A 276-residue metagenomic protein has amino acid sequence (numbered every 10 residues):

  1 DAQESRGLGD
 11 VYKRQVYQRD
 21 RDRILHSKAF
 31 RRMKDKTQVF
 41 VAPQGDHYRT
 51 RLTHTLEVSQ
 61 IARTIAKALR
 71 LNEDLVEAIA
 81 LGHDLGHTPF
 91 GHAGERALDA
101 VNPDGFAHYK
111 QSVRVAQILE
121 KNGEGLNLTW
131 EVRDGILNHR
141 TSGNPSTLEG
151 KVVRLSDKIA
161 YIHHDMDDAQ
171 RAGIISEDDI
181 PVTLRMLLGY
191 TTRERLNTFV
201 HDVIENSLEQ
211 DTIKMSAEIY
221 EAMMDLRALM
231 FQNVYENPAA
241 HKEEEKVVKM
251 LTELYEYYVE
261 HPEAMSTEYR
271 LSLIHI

Functional and structural regions predicted by a protein language model:
A2-L8, Y12, I274-H275: Single conserved hydrophobic/aromatic residue that forms the stacking wall/gate of nucleotide- or nucleobase-binding
V16-T53, L137: Active-site flanking loop/helix segments enriched in acidic
Q44-L75: Alpha-helical phosphate/pyrophosphate-handling elements in metalloenzyme active cores
V58, H83, S112, D157 (+1 more regions): Divalent metal-coordination and catalytic microenvironments
L69-G82, T129-G135, L148-V152, L273: Alpha-helical scaffolds flanking conserved acidic
A100-D104, S176-R195: Divalent-cation-assisted or electrostatically stabilized phosphate/pyrophosphate-binding catalytic cores
V113-I175, V182: Histidine/acidic-rich helix-loop-helix segments that form or flank divalent-metal centers in metalloenzyme catalytic
T191-H261: Internal helical hairpin/lid segments
